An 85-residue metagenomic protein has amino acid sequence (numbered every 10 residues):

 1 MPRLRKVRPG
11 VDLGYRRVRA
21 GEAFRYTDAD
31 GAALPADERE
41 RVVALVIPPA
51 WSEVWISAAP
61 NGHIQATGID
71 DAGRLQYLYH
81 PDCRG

Functional and structural regions predicted by a protein language model:
M1-G85: A positively charged, amphipathic N-terminal helix/segment that binds anionic biomolecules
